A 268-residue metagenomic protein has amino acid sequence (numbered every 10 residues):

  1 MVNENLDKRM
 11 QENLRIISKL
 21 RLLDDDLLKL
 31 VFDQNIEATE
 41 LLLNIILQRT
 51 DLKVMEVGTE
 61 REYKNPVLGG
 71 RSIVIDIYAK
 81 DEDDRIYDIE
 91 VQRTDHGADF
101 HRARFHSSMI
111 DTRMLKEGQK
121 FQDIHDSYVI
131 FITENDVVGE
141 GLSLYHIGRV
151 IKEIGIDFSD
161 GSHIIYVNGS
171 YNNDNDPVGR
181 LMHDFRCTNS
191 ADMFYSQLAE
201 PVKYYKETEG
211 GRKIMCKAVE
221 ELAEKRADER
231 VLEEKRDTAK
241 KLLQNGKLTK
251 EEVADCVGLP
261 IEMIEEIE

Functional and structural regions predicted by a protein language model:
M1-D160, N173-N175: Accessory alpha/beta interaction modules
V2-S18, Y87-Q92, P177-E268: Short, charged alpha-helical interaction segments and adjacent helix-coil junctions
I151-D160, I165, L181, F185-T188: Low-complexity, glycine/alanine/valine/leucine- and proline-rich hydrophobic stretches
N168-S170: Extended serine/threonine-enriched, polar tracts that run as long, contiguous segments within proteins
